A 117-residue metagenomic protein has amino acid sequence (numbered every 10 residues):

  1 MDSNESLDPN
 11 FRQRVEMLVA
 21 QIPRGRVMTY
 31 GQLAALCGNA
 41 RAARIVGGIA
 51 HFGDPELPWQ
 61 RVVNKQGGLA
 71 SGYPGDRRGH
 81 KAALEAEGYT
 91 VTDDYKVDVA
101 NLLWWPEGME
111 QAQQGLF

Functional and structural regions predicted by a protein language model:
M1-F117: Nucleic acid-binding interface residues in structured DNA/RNA-binding domains, emphasizing the DNA-engaging scaffolds
